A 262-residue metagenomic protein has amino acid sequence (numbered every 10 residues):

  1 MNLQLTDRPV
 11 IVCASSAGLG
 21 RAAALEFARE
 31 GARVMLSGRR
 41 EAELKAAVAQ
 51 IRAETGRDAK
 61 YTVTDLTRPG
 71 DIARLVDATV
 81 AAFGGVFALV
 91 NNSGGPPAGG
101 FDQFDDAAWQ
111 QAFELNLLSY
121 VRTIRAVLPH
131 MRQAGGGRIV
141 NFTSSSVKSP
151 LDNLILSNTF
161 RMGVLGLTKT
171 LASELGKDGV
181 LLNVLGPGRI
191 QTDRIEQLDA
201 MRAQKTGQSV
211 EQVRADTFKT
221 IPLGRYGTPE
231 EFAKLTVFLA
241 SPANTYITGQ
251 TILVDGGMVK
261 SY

Functional and structural regions predicted by a protein language model:
P9, A14-G18: Conserved glycine-rich cofactor-binding loop
G20, I124, F160-R161, T168: Active-site helix of classical SDR
V90, G176, L181, I247-G249: Short, small/polar-rich loop/turn modules that mediate ligand/substrate recognition or access, typified
G100-F101, D105-F113, I139, T217: Substrate-binding pocket helix/loop in short-chain dehydrogenase/reductase
F104, P150-N158, T170, L198: Active-site loop-to-helix junction immediately N-terminal to the catalytic Tyr of the SDR YXXXK motif in Rossmann-fold
P129, S173-E174, T245: Alpha-helical segment proximal to the catalytic Tyr-Lys
S149, R225, V237, T248-Y262: Short C-terminal tail/terminal secondary-structure segment of NAD(P)H-dependent dehydrogenase/reductase domains
